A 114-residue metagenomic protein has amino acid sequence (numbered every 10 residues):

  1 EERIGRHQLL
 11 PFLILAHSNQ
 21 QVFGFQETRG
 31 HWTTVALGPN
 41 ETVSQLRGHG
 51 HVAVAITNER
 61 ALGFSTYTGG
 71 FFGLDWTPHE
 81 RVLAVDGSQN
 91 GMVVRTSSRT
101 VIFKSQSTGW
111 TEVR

Functional and structural regions predicted by a protein language model:
E1, G30-A36, G70-W76, W110-R114: A short beta-strand motif characteristic of beta-propeller blades
E1-F12, L37-H51, P78-G91: Repeated scaffold domains used in trafficking and secretory/extracellular systems, primarily beta-propellers
H7-H17, F23-G24, G48-I56, L62-G63 (+2 more regions): Short beta-strand elements that form the blades of beta-propeller/WD-repeat-like and other beta-sheet-rich scaffold
E27-T28, T66-Y67, S105-S107: Inter-blade boundary loops/turns of WD-repeat beta-propellers
A36-G38, N58, D75-P78, V85-D86 (+2 more regions): Short, surface-exposed linear patches
A53-N58, T66, F72, E80-R81: Short, solvent-exposed interaction modules
T100-V113: Short, low-complexity, Pro/Ser/Thr/Gly-rich segments in the mature regions of secreted, periplasmic
